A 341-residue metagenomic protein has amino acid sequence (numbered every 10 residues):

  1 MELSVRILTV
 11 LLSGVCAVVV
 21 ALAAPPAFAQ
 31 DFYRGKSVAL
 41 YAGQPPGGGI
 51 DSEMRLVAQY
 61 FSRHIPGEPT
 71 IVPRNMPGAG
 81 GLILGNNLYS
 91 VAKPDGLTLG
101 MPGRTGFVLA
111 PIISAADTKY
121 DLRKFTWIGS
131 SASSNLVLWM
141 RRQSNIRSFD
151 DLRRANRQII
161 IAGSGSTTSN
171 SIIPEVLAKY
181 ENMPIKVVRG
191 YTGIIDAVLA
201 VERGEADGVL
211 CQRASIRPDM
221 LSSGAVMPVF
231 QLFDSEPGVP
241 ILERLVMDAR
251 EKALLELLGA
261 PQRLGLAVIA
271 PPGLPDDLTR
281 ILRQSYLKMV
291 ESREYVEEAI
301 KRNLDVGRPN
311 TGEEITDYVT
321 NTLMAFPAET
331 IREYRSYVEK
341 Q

Functional and structural regions predicted by a protein language model:
M1-V15: Bacterial N-terminal signal peptides that target proteins for export
V38, R63-E68, N87-T98, R104 (+4 more regions): Hinge/capping helix and adjacent helix->loop/strand transition within the periplasmic-binding protein
A39-R55, P77-G80, A162-S169: Extracytoplasmic "Venus flytrap"
R104-A116, S171, E175-E181, R203 (+1 more regions): A ligand-binding cleft/hinge motif common to bilobed small-molecule-binding domains
S133, R217-V290, T322, F326-E329 (+2 more regions): C-terminal lobe and pocket-closing loops of periplasmic/extracytoplasmic Venus-flytrap solute-binding proteins
